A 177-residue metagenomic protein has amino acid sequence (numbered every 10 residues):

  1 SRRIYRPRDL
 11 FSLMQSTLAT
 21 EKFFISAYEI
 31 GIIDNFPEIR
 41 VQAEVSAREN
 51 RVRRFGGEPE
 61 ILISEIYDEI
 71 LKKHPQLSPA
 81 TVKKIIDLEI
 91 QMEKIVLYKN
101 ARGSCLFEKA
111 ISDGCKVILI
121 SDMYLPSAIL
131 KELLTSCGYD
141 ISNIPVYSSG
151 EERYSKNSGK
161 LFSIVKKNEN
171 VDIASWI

Functional and structural regions predicted by a protein language model:
S1-A19: Asp-based phosphoryl-transfer active-site loop
S16-K22, S127-L133, N157-K160: A short acidic (Asp/Glu
F24-L88: A metal-dependent, Asp-based hydrolase signature
V82-T135, V146-Y147: Substrate-recognition element of Asp-dependent hydrolases with the DxDx(T/V) motif
L134-D140, K167-N170: Short, surface-exposed basic-aromatic patches at helix termini and helix-loop junctions that form
I141-P145, I173-S175: Short acidic capping loops at alpha-helix termini that bridge into adjacent secondary structure
E151-S155: Catalytic cores of eukaryotic secretory-pathway lumenal/extracellular enzymes that build and remodel glycoconjugates
G159-I177: Conserved Lys-Pro-Asp/Glu-containing loop-to-beta segment of HAD-superfamily phosphomonoesterases, centered on
